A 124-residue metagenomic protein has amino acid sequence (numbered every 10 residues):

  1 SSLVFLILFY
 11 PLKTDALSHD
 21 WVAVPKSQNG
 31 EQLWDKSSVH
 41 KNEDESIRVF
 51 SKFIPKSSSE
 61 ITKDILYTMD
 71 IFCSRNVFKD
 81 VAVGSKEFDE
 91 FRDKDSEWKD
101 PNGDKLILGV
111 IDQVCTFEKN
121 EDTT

Functional and structural regions predicted by a protein language model:
S1-S2: Bacterial N-terminal signal peptides that target proteins for export
P11-K13: N-terminal signal peptide c-region/cleavage motif recognized by signal peptidases
D15-T124: N-terminal secretory-pathway/extracellular module detecting exported/lumenal segments and adjacent signal-anchor/first
